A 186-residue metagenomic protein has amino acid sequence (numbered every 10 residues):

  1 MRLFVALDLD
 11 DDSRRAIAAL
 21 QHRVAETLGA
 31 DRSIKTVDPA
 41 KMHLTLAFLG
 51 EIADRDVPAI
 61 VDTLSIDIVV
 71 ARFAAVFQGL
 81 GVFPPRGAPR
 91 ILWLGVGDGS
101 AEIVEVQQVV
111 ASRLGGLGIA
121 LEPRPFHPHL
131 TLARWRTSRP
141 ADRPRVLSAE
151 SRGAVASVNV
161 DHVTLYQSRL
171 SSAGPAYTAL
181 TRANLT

Functional and structural regions predicted by a protein language model:
M1-T186: Histidine-dependent nucleotide/RNA phosphoesterase domain, centered on the 2H-phosphoesterase fold with its duplicated
